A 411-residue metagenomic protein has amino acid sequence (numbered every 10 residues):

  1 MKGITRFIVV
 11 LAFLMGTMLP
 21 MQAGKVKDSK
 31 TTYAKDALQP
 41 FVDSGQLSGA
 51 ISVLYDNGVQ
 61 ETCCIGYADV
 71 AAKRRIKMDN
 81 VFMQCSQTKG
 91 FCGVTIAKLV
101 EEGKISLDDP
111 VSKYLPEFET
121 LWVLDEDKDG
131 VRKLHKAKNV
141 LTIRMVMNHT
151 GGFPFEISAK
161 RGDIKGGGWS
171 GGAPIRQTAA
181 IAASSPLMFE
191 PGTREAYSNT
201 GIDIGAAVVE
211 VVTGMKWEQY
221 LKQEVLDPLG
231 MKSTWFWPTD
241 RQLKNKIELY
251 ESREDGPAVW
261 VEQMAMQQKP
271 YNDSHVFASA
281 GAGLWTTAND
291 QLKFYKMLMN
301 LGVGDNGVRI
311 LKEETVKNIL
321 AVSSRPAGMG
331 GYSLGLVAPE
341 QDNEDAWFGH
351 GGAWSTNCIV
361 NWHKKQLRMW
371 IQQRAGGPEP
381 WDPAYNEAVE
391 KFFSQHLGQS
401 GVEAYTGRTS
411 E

Functional and structural regions predicted by a protein language model:
M1-V9: Bacterial N-terminal signal peptides that target proteins for export
I8-M18: Bacterial N-terminal signal peptides
P20-A23: Boundary at the C-terminal end of the N-terminal hydrophobic targeting segment
K27-M83, K104, T120-D127, E344: Short, conserved catalytic-motif segment at the N-terminal edge
L38, N57-G58, N80-V111, I202-E210 (+2 more regions): Active-site SXXK
T62, W122-A346: Short, surface-exposed loop or secondary-structure junction motifs that flank catalytic or metal-binding residues
N300, E314-G328, Q341, G377-E411: Short, gly/Ser/Thr-rich active-site loops of penicillin-recognizing serine hydrolases
C358, K365-A375: Short, well-ordered beta-strand elements
